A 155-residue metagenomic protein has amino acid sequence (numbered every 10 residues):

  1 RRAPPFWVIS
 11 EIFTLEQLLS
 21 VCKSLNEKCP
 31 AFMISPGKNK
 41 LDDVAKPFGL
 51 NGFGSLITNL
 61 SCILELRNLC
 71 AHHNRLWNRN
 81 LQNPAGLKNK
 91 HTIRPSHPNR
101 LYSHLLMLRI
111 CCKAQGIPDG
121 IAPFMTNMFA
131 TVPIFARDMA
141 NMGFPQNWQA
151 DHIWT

Functional and structural regions predicted by a protein language model:
R1-T155: Long, contiguous internal "core" modules enriched in hydrophobic/ aromatic residues
